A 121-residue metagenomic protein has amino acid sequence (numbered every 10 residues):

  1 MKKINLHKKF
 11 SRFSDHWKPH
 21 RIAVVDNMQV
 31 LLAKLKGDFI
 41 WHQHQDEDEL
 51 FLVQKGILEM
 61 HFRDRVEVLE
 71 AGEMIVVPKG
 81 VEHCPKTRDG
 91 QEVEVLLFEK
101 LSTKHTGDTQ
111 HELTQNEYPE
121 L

Functional and structural regions predicted by a protein language model:
K2-F10, A23, Q29, R88-L121: Double-stranded beta-helix
F13-S14, H42: Short loop/turn motifs at secondary-structure junctions and domain boundaries
D26, Q54-K55, E70-A71, E99: A cytosolic small-molecule/anion-sensing beta-strand core signal
Q29-Q45: Conserved short histidine dyad/triad with adjacent acidic residue
G37, D46-D48, L52-L58, R63-D64: Glycine- and acidic-residue-biased ligand/ion/polar-headgroup-sensing regions
H44-D46, T87-G90: Short glycine/proline-enriched turns and hinge-like loops at secondary-structure junctions
M60-H61, V77, E82-D89, V95-L97: Short beta-strand His + acidic residue motifs that chelate non-heme Fe in jelly-roll/DSBH and cupin folds
R63-K79: Short acidic-glycine-tyrosine-enriched beta hairpin
